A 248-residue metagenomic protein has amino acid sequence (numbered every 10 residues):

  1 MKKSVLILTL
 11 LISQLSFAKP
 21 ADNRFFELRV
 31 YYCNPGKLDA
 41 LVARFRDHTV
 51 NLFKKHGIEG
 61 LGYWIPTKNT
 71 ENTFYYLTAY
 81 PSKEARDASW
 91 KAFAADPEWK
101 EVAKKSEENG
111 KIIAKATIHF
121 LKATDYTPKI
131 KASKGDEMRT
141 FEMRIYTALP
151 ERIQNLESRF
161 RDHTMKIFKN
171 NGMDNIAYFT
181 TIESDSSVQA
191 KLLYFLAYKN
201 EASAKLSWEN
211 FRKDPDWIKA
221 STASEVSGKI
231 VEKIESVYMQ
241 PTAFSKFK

Functional and structural regions predicted by a protein language model:
M1-S4: Positively charged n-region of N-terminal signal peptides that target proteins for export
L8-T9, C33: A ubiquitous, low-specificity "background" feature that marks scattered single residues across proteins without
T9-A18: Hydrophobic h-region of N-terminal signal peptides that target proteins for export in Gram-negative bacteria
A18-W217, V226-K248: Short S/T/G/P-rich N-terminal loop/turn motif that feeds into the first structured element of a domain
